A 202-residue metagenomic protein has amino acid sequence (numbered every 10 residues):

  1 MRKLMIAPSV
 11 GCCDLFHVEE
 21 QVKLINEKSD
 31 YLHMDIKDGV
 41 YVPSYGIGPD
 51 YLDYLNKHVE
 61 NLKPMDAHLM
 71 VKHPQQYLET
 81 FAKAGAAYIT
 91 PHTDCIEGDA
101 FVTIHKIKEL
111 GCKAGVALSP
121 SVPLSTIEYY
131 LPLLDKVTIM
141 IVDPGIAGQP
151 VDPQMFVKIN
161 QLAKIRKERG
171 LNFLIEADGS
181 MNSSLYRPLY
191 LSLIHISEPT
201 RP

Functional and structural regions predicted by a protein language model:
M1-T90, C95-E97, I127-L134, P150 (+2 more regions): Conserved N-terminal beta1-alpha1 strand-loop-helix module at the mouth
F16-E20, N26, I165-E176: Non-catalytic terminal and connector segments of soluble metabolic enzymes
V18, D35, F81, V137 (+3 more regions): Conserved, mostly hydrophobic/aromatic
N26, K108, Y190: Anion (oxyanion) recognition and catalysis
A87-Q161, I165-N172: Conserved anion-binding
S192-P202: Residue-level detector of conserved catalytic or cofactor/ligand-binding positions in enzyme active sites
